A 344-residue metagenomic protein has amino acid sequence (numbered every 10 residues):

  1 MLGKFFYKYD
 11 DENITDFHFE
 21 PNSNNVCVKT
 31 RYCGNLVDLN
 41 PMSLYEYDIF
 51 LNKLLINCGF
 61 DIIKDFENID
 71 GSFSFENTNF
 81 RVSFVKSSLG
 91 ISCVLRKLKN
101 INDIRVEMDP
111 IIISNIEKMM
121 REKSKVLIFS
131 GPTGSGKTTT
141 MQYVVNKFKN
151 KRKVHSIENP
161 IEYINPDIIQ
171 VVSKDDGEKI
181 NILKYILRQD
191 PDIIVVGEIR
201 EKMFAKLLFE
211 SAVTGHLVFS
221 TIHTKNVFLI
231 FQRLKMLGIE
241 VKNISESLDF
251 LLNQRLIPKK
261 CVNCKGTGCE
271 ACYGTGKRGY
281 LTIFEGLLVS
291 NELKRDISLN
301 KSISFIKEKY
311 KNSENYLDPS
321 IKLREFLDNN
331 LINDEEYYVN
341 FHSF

Functional and structural regions predicted by a protein language model:
M1-F344: Short, flexible helix-loop junctions that flank or precede catalytic/ligand sites
